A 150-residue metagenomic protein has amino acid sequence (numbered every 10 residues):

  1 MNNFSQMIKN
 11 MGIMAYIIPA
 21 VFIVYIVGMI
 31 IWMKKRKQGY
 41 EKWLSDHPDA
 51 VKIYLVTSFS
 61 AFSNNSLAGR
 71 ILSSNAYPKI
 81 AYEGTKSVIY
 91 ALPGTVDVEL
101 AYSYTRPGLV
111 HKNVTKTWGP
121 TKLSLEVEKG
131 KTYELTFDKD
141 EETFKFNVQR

Functional and structural regions predicted by a protein language model:
M1-A91, D97-R150: Short loop/turn and low-complexity linker motifs enriched in small/turn-promoting residues
